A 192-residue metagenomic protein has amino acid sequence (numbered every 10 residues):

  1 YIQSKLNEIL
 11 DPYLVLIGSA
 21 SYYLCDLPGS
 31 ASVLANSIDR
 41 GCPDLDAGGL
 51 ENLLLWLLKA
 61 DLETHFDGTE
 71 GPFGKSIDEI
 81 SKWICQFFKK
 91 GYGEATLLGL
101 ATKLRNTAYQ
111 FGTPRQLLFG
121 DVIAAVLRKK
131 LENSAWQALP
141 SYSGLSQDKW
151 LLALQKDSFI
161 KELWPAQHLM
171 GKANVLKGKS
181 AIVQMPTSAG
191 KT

Functional and structural regions predicted by a protein language model:
Y1-T192: N-terminal helicase ATP-binding lobe
